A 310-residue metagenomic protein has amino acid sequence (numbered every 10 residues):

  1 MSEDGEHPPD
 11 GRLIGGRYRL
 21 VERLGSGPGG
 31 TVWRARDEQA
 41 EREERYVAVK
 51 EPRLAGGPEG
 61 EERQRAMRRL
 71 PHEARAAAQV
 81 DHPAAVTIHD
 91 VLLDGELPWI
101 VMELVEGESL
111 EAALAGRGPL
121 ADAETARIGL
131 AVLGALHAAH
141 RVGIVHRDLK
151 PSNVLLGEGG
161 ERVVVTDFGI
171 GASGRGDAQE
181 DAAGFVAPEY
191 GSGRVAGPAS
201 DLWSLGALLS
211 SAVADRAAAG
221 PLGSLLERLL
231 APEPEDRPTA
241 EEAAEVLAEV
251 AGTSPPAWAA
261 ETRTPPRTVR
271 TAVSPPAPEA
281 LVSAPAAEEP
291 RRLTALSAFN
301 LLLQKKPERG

Functional and structural regions predicted by a protein language model:
L20-P28, V32: Protein kinase glycine-rich loop
R53-Q79: AlphaC helix of the eukaryotic protein kinase fold
V91: Activation-segment/catalytic-loop signature of the eukaryotic protein kinase fold
G95-S109, A113: Conserved short submotifs of the Hanks-type protein kinase catalytic core that shape the nucleotide-binding pocket
I128-G129: Activation segment signature within eukaryotic-like protein kinase domains
V132-I144: Protein kinase catalytic-loop region centered on the HRD/HxD motif
D201: Conserved catalytic-loop aspartate of Hanks-type protein kinases
P255-G310: Regulatory extensions appended to serine/threonine kinase catalytic cores
